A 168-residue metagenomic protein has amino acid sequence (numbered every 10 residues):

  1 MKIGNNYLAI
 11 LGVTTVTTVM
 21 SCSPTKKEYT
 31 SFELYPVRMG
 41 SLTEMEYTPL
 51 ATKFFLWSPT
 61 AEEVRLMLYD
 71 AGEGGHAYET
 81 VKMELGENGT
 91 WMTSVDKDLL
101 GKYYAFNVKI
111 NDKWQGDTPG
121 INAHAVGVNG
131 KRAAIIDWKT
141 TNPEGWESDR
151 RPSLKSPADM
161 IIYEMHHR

Functional and structural regions predicted by a protein language model:
M1-A9: Bacterial N-terminal signal peptides that target proteins for export
V19-S21: C-terminal motif of bacterial Sec signal peptides marking the signal peptidase cleavage site
P24-P49, L85-R168: The feature marks proteins involved in alpha-glucan
L50-F54: Structural beta-strand segments of beta-rich domains
W57-V64: Short proline/glycine-enriched turn/loop motifs at strand-loop junctions of beta-rich domains
R65-M67, N107: Beta-strand signatures of extracellular beta-sandwich domains
Y69-G75, N111: Change "in extracellular beta-sheet-rich domains … of secreted and cell-surface proteins" to "in beta-sheet-rich domains
A77-G86: Solvent-exposed serine/threonine-rich low-complexity stretches and specific carbohydrate-binding patches
